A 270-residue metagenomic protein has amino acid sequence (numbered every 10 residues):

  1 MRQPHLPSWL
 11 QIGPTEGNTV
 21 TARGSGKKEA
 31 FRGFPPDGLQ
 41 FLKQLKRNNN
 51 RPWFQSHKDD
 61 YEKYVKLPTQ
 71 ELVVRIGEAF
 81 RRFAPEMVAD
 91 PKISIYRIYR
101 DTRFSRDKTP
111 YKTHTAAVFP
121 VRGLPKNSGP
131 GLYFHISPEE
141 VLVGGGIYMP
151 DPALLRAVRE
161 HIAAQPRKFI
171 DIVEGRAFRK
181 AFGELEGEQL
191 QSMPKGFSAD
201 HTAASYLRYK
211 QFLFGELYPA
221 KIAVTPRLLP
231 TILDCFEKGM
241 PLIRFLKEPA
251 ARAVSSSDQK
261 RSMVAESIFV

Functional and structural regions predicted by a protein language model:
P7-Q55, L213-F214, P249-S256, V264-V270: Short, charged, low-complexity amphipathic alpha-helix
T21-G24, F104-P110, A223, P230 (+1 more regions): N-terminal low-complexity, intrinsically disordered segments
K43-I98: Active-site acidic/histidine clusters and adjacent loop/turn architecture that either coordinate catalytic ions
I98, A116, Q191-A204: Aromatic/basic-lined ligand-recognition segments that form π-stacking hydrophobic pockets flanked by Lys/Arg to engage
R103-A163: Aromatic- and glycine-enriched beta-alpha-beta binding-site module
E139-F197: Compact, glycine/acidic-enriched structural inserts
L217, K221-V270: Extended, charged low-complexity segments that frequently continue into or abut oligomerization scaffolds
